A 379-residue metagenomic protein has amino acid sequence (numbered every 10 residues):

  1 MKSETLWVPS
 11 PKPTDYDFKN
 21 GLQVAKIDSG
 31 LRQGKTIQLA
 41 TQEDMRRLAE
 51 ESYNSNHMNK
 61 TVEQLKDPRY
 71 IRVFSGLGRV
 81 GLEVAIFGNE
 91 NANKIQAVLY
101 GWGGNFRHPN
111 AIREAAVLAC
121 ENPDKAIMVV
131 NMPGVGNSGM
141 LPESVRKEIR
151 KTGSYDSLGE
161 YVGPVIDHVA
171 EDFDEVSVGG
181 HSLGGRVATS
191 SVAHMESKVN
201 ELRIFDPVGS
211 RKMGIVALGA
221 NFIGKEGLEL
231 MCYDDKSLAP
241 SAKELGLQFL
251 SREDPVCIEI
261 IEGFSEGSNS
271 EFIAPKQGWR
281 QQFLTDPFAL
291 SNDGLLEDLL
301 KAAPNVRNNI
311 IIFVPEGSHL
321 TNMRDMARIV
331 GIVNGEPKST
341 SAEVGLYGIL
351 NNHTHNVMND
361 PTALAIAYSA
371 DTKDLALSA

Functional and structural regions predicted by a protein language model:
W102-A116: The serine-hydrolase catalytic nucleophile loop
A119-E143: Conserved alpha/beta-hydrolase
Y155-E175: Conserved acidic catalytic loop of the alpha/beta-hydrolase fold
A193, L202-D234: Flexible "cap/lid" loop of the alpha/beta hydrolase fold
M213-G219, L230-N305: Conserved alpha/beta-hydrolase catalytic His-Asp/Glu region
V306, I312-V314: Short beta-strand/loop motif that positions the catalytic acidic residue of the alpha/beta-hydrolase fold
H319-R328: Conserved alpha/beta-hydrolase "acid-adjacent" motif
G348-L364: Catalytic histidine-centered segment of alpha/beta-hydrolase-like enzymes
